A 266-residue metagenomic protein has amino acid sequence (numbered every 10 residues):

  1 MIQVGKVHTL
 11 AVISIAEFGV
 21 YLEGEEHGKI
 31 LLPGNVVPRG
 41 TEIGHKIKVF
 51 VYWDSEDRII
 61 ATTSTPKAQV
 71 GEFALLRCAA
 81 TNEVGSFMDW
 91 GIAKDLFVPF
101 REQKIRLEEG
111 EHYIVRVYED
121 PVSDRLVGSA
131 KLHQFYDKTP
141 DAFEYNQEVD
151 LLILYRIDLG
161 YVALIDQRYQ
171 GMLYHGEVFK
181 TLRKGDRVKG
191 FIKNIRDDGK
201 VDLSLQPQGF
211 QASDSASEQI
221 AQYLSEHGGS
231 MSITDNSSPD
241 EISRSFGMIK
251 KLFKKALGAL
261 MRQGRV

Functional and structural regions predicted by a protein language model:
M1-V266: Single-stranded RNA-binding regions, centering on S1/OB-family and related RNA-binding modules
